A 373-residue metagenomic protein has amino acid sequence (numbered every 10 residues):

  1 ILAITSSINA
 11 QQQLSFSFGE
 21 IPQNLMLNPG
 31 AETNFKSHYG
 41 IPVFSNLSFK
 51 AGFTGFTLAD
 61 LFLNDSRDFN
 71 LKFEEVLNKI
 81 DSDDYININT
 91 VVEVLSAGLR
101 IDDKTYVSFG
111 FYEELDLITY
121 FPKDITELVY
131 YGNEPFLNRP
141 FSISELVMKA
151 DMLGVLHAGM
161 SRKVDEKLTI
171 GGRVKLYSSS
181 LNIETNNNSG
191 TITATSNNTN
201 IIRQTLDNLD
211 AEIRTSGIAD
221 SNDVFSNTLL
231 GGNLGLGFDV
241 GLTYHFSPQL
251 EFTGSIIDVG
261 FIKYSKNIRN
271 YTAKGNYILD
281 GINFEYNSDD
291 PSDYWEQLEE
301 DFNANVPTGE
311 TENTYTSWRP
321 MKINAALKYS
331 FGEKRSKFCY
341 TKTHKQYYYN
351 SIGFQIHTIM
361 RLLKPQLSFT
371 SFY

Functional and structural regions predicted by a protein language model:
I1-T5: Bacterial N-terminal signal peptides
S6-A10: Sec/Tat signal peptide C-region and signal peptidase I cleavage site
Q11-Y373: Subset of outer-membrane beta-barrel
